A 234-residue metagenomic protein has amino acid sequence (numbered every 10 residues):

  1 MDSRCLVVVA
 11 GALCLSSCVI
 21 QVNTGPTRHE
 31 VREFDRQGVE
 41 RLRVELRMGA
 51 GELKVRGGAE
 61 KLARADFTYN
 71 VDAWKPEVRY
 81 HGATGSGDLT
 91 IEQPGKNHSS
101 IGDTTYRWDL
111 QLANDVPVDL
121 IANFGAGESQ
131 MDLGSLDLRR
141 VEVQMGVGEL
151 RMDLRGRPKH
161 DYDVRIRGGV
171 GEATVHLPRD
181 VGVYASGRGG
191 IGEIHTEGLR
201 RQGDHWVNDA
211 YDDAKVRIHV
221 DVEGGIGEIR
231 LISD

Functional and structural regions predicted by a protein language model:
M1-V7: Bacterial N-terminal signal peptides that target proteins for export
L15-S17: C-terminal motif of bacterial Sec signal peptides marking the signal peptidase cleavage site
V19-Q21: Bacterial signal peptide processing site
N23-G38, R64-T104, E142, E149-D234: Short, surface-exposed interaction patches in beta-rich subdomains that mediate adhesion/assembly near membranes
E40-K61: Post-signal-peptide N-terminal segment of Sec-exported extracytoplasmic proteins
E45-R47, L120-F124, M131-D132, R167 (+1 more regions): A structural feature that tracks compact, well-ordered secondary-structure segments with a strong bias toward
G95-Q130: Surface-exposed, polar helix/loop patches in the mature regions of secreted/periplasmic/lumenal proteins that form
A113-P117, N123-A126, L133-R140, Q144-V147 (+2 more regions): Extended beta-solenoid/beta-helix repeat architectures
